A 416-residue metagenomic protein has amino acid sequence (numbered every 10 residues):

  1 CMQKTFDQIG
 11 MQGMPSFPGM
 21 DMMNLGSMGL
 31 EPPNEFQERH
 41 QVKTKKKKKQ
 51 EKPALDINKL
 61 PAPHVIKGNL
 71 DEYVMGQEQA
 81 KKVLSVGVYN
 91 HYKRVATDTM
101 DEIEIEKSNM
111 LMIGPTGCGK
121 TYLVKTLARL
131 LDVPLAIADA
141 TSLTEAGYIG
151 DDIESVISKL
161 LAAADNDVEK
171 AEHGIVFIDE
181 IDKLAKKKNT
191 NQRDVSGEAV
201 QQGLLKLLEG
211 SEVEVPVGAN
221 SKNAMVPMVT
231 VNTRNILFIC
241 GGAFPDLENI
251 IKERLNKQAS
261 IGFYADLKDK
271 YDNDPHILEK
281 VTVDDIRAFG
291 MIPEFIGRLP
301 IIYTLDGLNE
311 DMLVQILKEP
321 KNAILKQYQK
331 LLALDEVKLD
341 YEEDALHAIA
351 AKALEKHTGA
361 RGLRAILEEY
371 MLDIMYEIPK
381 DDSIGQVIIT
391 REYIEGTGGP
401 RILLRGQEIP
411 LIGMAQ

Functional and structural regions predicted by a protein language model:
C1-F177, D182-Q416: Non-catalytic accessory segments flanking P-loop/AAA+ NTPase cores
